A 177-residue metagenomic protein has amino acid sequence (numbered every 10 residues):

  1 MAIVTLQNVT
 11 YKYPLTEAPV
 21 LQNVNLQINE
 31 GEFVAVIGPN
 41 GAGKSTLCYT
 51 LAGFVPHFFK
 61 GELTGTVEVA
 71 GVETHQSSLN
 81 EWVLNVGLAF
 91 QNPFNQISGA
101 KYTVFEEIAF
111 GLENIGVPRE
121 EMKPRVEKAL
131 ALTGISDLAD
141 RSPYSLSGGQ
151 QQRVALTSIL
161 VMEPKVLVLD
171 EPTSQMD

Functional and structural regions predicted by a protein language model:
M1-L6, Y11-N23, V55-K60, Q76-S78: A short, flexible loop at the N-terminus of ABC-type nucleotide-binding domains that lies
P14, T66-E81: ABC ATPase NBD Q-loop/coupling interface
I37-P39: The feature captures the beta-strand-to-loop junction immediately N-terminal to the Walker
A109, E113, E120-L138: Conserved ABC ATPase "signature" region
S142-L146, Q150: Conserved ABC ATPase signature
E163: Conserved catalytic motifs of ABC-family nucleotide-binding domains
L167-D170: Catalytic Walker B motif of ABC-type/P-loop ATPase nucleotide-binding domains
